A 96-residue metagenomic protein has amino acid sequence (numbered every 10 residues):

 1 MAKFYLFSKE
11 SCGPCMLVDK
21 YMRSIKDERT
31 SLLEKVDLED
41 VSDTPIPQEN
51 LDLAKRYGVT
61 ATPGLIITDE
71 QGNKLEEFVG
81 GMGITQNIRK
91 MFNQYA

Functional and structural regions predicted by a protein language model:
M1-R29: Local sequence-structure signature of Cys/Sec-based thiol-disulfide redox active-site neighborhoods
F7, T30-E49: Thiol-based oxidoreductase modules, predominantly thioredoxin-like and allied folds used for disulfide exchange
C12, V41, N73: Surface-exposed, flexible loop/turn segments at secondary-structure boundaries
L17-K20, S24, T44, R56-Y57 (+2 more regions): Chalcogenol-based redox active-site neighborhoods
R23, L32-L33, F92-Y95: Short, charged/polar low-complexity linear motifs in solvent-exposed/disordered segments
L32, G58-A61: Short loop/turn motifs at secondary-structure junctions
N50-K55: Short, P/G- and charge-enriched loop/turn segments at secondary-structure junctions
T60-A61, I66-A96: Non-catalytic, surface beta->alpha helical segment in thiol-disulfide oxidoreductase systems
